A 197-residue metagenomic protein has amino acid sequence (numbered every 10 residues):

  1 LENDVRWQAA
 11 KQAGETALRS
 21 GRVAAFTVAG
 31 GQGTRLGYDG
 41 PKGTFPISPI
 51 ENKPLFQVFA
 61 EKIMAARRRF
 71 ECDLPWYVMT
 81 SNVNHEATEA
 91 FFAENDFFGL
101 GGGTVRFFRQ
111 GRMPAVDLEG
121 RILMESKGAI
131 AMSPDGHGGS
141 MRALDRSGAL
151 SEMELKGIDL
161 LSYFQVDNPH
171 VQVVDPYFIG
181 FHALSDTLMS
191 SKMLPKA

Functional and structural regions predicted by a protein language model:
E2-A24, Y38-A197: Domain-scale recognition of functional cores that engage charged ligands
G30-R35: Conserved adenylation A10 loop of the ANL superfamily
